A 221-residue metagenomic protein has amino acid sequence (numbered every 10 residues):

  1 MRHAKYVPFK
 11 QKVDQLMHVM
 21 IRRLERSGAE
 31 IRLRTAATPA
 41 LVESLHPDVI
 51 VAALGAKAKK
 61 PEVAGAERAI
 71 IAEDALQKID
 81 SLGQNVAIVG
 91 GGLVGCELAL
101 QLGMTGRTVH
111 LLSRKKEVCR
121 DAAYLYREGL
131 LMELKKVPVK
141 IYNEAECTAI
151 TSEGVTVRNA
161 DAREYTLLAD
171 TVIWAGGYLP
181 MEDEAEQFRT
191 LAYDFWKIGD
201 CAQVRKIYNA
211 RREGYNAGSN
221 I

Functional and structural regions predicted by a protein language model:
M1-H3, V49, A53: Terminal amphipathic helices with adjacent charged low-complexity linkers/tails
M1-S27, Q101-A145: Rossmann-like dinucleotide-binding cores of NAD(P)H-dependent redox enzymes
R32-H46, A53-R68, E73-Y124, R158-T171 (+1 more regions): Rossmann-like dinucleotide/flavin-binding elements
S152-T156: Short, hydrophobic/aromatic-rich segments at coil-to-beta transitions
